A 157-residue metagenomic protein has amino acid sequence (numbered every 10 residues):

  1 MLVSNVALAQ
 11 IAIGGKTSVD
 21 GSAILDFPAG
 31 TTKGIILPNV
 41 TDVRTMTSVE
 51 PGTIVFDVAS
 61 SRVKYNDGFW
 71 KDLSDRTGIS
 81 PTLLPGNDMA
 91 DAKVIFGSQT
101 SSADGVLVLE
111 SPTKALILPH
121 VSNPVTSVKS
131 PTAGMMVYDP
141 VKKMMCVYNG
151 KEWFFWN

Functional and structural regions predicted by a protein language model:
S4-L8: N-terminal signal peptide c-region/cleavage motif recognized by signal peptidases
A9-N157: C-terminal trimerization/auto-chaperone modules of long, extracellular attachment fibers and adhesins
